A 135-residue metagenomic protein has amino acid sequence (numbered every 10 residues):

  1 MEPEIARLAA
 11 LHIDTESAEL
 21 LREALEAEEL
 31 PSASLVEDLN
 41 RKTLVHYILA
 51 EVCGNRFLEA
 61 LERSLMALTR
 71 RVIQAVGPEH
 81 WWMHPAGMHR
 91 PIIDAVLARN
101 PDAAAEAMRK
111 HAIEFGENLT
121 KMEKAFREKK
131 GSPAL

Functional and structural regions predicted by a protein language model:
M1-A75, H84-D94, A103-E117: Conserved amphipathic alpha-helical segments that form helical-bundle/coiled-coil interaction surfaces
P101-L135: C-terminal effector-binding regulatory domain of bacterial HTH transcription factors
